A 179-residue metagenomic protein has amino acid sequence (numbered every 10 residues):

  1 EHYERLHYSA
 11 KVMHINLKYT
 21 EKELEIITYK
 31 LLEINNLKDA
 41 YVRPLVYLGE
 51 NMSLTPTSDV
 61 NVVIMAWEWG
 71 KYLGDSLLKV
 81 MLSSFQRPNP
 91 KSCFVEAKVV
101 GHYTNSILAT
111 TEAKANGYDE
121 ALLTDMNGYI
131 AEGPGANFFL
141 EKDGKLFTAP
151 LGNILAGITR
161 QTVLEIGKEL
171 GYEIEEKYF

Functional and structural regions predicted by a protein language model:
E1-K30, S53-F179: Helix-start/capping segments and mature chain N-termini
N16-E21, E33-L45: Short secondary-structure capping/junction motifs at helix and strand boundaries
Y47-M52: Short, internal active-site loops enriched in acidic
